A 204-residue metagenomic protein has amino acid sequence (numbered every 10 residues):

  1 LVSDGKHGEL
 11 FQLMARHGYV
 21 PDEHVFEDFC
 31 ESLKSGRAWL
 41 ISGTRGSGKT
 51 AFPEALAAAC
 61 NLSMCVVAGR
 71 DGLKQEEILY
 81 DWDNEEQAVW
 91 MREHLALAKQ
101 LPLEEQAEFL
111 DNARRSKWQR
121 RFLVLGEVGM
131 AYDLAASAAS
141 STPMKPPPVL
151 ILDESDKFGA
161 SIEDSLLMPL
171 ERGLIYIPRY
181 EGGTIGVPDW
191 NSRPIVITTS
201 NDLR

Functional and structural regions predicted by a protein language model:
L1-R204: AAA+ P-loop NTPase catalytic core and its hallmark functional loops
